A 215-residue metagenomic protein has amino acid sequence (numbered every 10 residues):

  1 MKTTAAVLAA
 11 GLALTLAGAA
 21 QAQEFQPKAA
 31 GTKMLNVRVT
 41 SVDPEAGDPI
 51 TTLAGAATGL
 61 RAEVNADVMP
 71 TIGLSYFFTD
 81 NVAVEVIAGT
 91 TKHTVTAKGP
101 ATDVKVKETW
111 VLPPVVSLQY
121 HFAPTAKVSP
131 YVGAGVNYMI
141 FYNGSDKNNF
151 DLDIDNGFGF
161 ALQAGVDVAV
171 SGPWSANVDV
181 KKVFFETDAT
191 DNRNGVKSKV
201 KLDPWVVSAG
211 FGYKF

Functional and structural regions predicted by a protein language model:
M1-A22: Gram-negative bacterial Sec-dependent N-terminal signal peptides
T15-T51, Y120: Outer-membrane beta-barrel biogenesis signature
G18, G31, D80, P124-P130 (+1 more regions): Short coil turns and loop connectors of transmembrane beta-barrels in diderm outer membranes and organellar homologs
E24, N36-D43, I72-D146, P204-F215: Gram-negative (and chloroplast) outer-membrane scaffold detector with strong preference for beta-barrel transmembrane
A29, L60-A66, D103-W110, N149-F158 (+1 more regions): Replace "Gram-negative outer membrane beta-barrel proteins" with "bacterial and organellar outer membrane beta-barrel
G47-A54, V95-D103, Y142-D151, D188-G195: Outer-membrane beta-barrel translocator domains and adjoining extracellular loop/strand segments of Gram-negative
D48, H93-A97, S171-F215: Predominantly the C-terminal beta-signal and adjacent terminal strand-loop region of outer-membrane beta-barrel
G55-G73, F77-T79: Aromatic- and Gly/Pro-rich amphipathic surface segment
